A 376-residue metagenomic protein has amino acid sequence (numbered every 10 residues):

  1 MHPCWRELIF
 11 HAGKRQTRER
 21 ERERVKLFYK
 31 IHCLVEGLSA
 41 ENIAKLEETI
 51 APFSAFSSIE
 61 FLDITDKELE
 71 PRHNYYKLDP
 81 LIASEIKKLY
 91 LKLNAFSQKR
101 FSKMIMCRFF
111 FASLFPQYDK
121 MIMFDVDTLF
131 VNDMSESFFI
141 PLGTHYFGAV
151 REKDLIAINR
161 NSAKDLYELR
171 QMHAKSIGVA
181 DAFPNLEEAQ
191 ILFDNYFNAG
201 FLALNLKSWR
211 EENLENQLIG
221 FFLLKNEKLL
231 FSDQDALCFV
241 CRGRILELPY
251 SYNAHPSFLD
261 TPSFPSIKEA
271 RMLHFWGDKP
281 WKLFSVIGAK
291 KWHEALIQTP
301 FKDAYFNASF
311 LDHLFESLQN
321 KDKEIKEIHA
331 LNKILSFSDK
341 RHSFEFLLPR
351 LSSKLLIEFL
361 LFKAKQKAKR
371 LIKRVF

Functional and structural regions predicted by a protein language model:
M1-V25: Histidine-anchored nucleotide/phosphate-binding helix
P3-C4, E41, G178-F183, E188 (+1 more regions): A glycosyltransferase accessory/donor-loop signature
Y29-C33: Hydrophobic targeting segments
G37-A44, I156-I158: Short, charged/polar "capping" segments at the starts of alpha-helices and the immediately preceding loops
E41-F56, A163-L166: Short, aromatic/basic amphipathic alpha-helical patches
P52-S113: Active-site-proximal specificity loops/subdomain of glycosyltransferases
R100, M104-N161, A203-L204: GT-A fold catalytic core of metal-dependent nucleotide-sugar glycosyltransferases, centered on the diacidic
F147-S176, F284-L296: A short, conserved beta-to-alpha structural element at the edge of catalytic cores that scaffolds binding
